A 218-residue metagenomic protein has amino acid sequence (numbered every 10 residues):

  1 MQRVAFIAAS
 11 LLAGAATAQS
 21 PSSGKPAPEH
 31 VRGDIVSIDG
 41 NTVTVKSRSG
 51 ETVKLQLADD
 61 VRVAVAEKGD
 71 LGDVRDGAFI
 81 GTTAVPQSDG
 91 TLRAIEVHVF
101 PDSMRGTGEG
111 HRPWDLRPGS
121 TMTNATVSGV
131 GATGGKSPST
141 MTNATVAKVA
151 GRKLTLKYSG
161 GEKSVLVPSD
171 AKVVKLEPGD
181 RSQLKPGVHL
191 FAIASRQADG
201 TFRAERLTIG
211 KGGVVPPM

Functional and structural regions predicted by a protein language model:
M1-A9: Twin-arginine (Tat) signal peptide motif
L11-G14: Localized chelating/binding microdomains that coordinate divalent metal ions or stabilize phosphate-bearing
A16-Q56, D60-M218: Short, flexible, surface-exposed loop segments at domain boundaries
